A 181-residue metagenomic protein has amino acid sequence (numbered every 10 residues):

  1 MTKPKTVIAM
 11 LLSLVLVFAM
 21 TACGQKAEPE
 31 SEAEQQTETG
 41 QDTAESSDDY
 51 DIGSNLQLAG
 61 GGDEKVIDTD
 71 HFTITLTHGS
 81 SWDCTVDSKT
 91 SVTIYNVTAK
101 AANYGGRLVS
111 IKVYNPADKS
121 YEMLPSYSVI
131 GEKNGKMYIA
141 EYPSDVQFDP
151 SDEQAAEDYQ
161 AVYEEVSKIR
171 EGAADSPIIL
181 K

Functional and structural regions predicted by a protein language model:
M1-M10: Bacterial N-terminal signal peptides that target proteins for export
L12-L14: Repetitive helical segments and hydrophobic/amphipathic motifs
F18-A22: C-terminal motif of bacterial Sec signal peptides marking the signal peptidase cleavage site
K26-K181: Mature, Sec-exported extracytoplasmic domains of Gram-positive
